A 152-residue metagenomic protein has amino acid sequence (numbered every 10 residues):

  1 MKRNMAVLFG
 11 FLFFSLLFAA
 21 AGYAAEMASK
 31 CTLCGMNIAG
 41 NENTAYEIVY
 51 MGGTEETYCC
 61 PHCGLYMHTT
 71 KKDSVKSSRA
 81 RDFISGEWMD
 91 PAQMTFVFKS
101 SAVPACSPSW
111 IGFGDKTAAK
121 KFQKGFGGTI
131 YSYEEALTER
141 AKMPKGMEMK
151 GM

Functional and structural regions predicted by a protein language model:
M1-F9: Bacterial N-terminal signal peptides that target proteins for export
F9-A19: Bacterial N-terminal signal peptides
A28: Residues immediately within or flanking Cys/His clusters that coordinate Zn2+ in small zinc-binding modules
C31-C34: Short cysteine-rich clusters marking metal-coordination/redox-active sites
N37, Y66: Cys/His-rich metal-chelating microdomains
G40-N41: Short, non-ligating residues that shape and space the ligands of small metal-coordination modules and catalytic
T54-G64: Beta-edge loop/turn motif
G114-M152: C-terminal partner/receptor-binding element of secreted or periplasmic proteins
